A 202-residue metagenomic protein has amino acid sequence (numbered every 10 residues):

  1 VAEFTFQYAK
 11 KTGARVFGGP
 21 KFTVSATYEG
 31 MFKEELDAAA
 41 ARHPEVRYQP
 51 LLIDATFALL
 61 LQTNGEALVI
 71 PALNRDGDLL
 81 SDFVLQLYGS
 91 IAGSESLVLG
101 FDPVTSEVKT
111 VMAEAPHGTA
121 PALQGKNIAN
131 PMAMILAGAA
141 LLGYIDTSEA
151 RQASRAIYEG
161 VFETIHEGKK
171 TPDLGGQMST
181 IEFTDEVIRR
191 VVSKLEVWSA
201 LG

Functional and structural regions predicted by a protein language model:
V1-L52: Glycine-rich phosphate/diphosphate-binding loop of Rossmann-like nucleotide-binding domains
E3-F6, K33-D37, M132-G143, Y158 (+2 more regions): Predominant activation on well-ordered alpha-helical scaffold segments within soluble catalytic domains
R15-F22, A139-G143, D173-L174: Short glycine-rich or small-residue beta-strand-to-loop segments that form or flank ligand, phosphate, metal/Fe-S
A26-L36, L61-L68, L85, K169-K170 (+1 more regions): Short glycine/threonine-rich loop-to-helix capping motif typified by GTGT followed within a few residues by an Asp-Pro
R47-L59, L174-G175: Short, conserved loop-to-beta-strand elements that form functional interface hotspots
I53-A67, S193-W198: A glycine- and small/hydrophobic-rich beta-loop-beta segment that serves as a flexible "lid/hinge" or phosphate-binding
L60-E167: Glycine-rich phosphate/nucleotide-binding loop
T147-G202: Internal helix-turn-beta structural module
